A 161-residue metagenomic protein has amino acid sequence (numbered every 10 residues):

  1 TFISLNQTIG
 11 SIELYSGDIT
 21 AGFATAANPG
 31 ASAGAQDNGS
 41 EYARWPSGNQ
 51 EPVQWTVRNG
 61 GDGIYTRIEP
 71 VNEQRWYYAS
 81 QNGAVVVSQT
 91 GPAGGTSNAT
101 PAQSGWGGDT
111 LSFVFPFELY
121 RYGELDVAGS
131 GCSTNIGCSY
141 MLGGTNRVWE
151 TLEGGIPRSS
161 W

Functional and structural regions predicted by a protein language model:
T1-W161: Beta-propeller blade termini and top-face loops
